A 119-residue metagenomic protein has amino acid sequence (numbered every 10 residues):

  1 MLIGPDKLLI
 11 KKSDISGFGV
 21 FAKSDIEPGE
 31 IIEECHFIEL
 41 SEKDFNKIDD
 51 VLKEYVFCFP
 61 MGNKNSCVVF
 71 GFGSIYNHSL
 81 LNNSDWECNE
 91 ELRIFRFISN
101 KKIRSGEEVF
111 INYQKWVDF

Functional and structural regions predicted by a protein language model:
M1-F119: Conserved catalytic SET/PR domain of SAM-dependent protein methyltransferases, capturing the structural core that binds
